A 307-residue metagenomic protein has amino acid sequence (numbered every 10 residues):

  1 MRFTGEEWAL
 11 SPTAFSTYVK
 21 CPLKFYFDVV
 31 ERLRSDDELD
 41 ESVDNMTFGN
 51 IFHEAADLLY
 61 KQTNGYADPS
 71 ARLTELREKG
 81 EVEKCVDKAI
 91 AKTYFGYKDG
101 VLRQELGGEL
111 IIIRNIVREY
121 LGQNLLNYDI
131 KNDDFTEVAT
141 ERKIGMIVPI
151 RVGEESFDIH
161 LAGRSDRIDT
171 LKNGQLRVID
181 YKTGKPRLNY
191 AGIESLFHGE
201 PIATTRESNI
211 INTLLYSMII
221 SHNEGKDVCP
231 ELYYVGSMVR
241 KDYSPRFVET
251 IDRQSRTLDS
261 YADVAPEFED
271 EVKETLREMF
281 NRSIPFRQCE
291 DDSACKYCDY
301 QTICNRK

Functional and structural regions predicted by a protein language model:
M1-Q62, F280, D291-D292, Y300-N305: C-terminal, charged and often intrinsically disordered regions of DNA end-processing helicases and nucleases
F15-L23, D40-I51, E78-V82, V86 (+7 more regions): Secondary-structure capping and boundary motifs in well-ordered enzyme cores
C21-R34, I90, Y94, Q175-E194 (+2 more regions): Active-site-adjacent bridging/hinge elements
P22, V30, R34, A55-A67 (+7 more regions): A generic secondary-structure signal for well-formed alpha-helical elements
L33-D36, M146-I150, R177, K185-N189 (+2 more regions): Flexible loop/turn segments at secondary-structure boundaries
E54-K143, I147-V148, E249: A non-catalytic, helix-rich entry segment at domain boundaries
F135-N223: Non-catalytic protein-protein interaction segments used by genome-maintenance enzymes to assemble and couple activities
T205-I210, L215-K307: Metal-dependent nuclease catalytic regions and adjoining charged, substrate-binding loops involved in nucleic-acid end
